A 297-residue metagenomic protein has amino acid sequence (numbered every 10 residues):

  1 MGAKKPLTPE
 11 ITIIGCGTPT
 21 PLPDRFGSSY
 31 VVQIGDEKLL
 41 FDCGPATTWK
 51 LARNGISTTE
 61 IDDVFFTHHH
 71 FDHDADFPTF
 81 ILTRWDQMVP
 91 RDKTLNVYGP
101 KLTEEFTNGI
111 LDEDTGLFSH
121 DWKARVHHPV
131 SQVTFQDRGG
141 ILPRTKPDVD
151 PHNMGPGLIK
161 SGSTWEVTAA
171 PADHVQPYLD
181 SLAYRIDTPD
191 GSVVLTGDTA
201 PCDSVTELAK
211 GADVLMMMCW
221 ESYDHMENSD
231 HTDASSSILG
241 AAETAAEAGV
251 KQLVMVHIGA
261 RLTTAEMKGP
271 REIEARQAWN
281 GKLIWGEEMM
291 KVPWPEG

Functional and structural regions predicted by a protein language model:
M1-V193, E272-E296: Binuclear metal-dependent hydrolase catalytic cores
S181-A183, P189-V194, T199-M289, E296: Cap/insert and terminal regions of metallo-dependent hydrolase folds
